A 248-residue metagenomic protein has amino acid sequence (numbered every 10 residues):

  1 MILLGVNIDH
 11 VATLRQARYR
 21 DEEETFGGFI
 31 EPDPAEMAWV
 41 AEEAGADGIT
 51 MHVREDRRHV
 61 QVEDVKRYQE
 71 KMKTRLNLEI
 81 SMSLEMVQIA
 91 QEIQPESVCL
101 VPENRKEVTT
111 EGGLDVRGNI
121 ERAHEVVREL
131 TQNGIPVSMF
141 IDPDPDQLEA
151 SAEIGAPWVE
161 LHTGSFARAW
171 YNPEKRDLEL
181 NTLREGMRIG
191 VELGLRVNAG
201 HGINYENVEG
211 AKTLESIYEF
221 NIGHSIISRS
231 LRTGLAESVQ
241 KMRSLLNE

Functional and structural regions predicted by a protein language model:
M1-N77, Q91-P95, L178: Conserved N-terminal beta1-alpha1 strand-loop-helix module at the mouth
I2-I8, I49-M51, L76-I80, E96-L100 (+4 more regions): Hydrophobic faces of well-ordered beta-strands that scaffold small-molecule active sites in alpha/beta enzyme cores
D47-R67, M72, P102-D115, T163-E174 (+1 more regions): Glycine-rich, proline-tolerant flexible connector loops at the mouths of alpha/beta enzymes
R58-L84, G118-S138, K175-A199, M242-N247: Alpha-helix-loop-beta-strand connector modules within alpha/beta enzyme cores
L84-I93, D144-I154, A199, I203-I217: Catalytic cores of alpha/beta
C99-E107, W158-W170, E215-L235: Glycine-rich phosphate-binding active-site loops on the catalytic face of alpha/beta enzymes
P136-I189, L193: Histidine/lysine/aspartate-rich catalytic loop segments that bind and position anionic ligands
Y171-R176, R229-E248: C-terminal helical cap(s) of enzyme catalytic domains, especially alpha/beta-barrels
